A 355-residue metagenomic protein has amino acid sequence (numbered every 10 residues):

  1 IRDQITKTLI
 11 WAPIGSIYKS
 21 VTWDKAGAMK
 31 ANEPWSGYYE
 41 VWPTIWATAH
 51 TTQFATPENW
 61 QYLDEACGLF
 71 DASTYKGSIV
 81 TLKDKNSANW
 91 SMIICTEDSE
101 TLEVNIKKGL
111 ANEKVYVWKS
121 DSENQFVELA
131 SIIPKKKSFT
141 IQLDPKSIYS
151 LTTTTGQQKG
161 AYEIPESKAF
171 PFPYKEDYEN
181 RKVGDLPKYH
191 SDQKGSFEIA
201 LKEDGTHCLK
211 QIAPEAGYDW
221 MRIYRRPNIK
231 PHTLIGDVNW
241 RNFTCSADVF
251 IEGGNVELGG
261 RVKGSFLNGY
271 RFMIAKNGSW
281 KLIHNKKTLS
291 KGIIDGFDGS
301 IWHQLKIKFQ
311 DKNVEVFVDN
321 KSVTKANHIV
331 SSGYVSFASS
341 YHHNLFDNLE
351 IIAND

Functional and structural regions predicted by a protein language model:
I1-Y75: Aromatic/acidic polysaccharide-binding cleft in carbohydrate-active enzymes
E65-E113: Carbohydrate-binding surface patches
I132-E166: C-terminal beta-strand-rich structural cap/linker in extracellular carbohydrate-active enzymes
K159-E198, D355: Extracellular carbohydrate-recognition regions
Y178, C245-A247, I301-Q310, V314-V316: Short tryptophan-centered beta-strand motifs in secreted/extracellular beta-sheet-rich domains of glycan-recognition
D204-T206, Q211-L282: Secretory/extracellular carbohydrate-interaction modules and structurally similar beta-sandwich "look-alikes"
H284-Q304: Short, aromatic/His-centered strand-loop micro-motif at the edge of beta-sheets
F317-A338: Short, solvent-exposed beta-strand-to-loop segments that form ligand-recognition rims of beta-rich domains
